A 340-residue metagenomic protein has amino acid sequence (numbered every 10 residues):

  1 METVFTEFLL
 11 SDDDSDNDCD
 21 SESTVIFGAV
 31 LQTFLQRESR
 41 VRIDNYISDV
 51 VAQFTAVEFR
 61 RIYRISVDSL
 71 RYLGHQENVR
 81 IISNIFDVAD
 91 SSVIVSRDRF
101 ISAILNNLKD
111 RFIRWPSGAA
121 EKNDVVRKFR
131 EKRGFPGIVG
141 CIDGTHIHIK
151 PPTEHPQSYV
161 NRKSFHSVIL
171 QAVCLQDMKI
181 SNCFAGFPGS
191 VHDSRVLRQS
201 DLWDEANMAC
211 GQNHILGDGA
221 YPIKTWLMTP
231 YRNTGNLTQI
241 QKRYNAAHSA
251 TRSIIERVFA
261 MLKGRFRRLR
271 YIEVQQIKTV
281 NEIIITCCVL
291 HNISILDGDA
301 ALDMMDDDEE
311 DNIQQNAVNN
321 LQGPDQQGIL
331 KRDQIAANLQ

Functional and structural regions predicted by a protein language model:
M1-L73, N106-D110, A120, L321-Q340: Charged, often Cys/His-bearing segments associated with DNA-binding zinc-finger transcription factors
E2, N78-Q340: Short, well-ordered secondary-structure "scaffold" segments embedded in the functional core of diverse domains
